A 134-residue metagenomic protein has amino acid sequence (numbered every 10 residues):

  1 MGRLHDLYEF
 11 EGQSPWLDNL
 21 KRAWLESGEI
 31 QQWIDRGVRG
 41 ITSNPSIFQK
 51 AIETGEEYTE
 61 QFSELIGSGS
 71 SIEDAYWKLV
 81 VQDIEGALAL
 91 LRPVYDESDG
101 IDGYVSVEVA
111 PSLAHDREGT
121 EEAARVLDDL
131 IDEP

Functional and structural regions predicted by a protein language model:
M1-G28: N- or domain-start disorder-to-order transition segments that initiate the globular core
L7, W33, L127-I131: Generic structural signal for hydrophobic
E9-F10, I34, G100-D102: A generic structural signal for short, non-catalytic loop/turn and secondary-structure boundary residues
Q13-N19, R39-S43, G103-V109: Hydrophobic faces of well-ordered beta-strands that scaffold small-molecule active sites in alpha/beta enzyme cores
R22-A23, R39, S46-K50: Short active-site-proximal "capping" loops at secondary-structure junctions
G28-D35: Short amphipathic alpha-helices and their capping/turn segments at secondary-structure boundaries
I47-F48, T54-P134: Active-site beta->alpha loop and helix N-cap motifs at the rims of alpha/beta catalytic domains
